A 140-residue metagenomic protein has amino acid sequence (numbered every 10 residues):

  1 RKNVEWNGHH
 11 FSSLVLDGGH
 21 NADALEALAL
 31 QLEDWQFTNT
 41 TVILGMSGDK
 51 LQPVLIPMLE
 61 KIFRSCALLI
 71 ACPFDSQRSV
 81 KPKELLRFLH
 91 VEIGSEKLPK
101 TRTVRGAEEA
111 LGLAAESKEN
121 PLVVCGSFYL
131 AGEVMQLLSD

Functional and structural regions predicted by a protein language model:
R1-L68: Nucleotide phosphate-binding/pyrophosphate-handling subdomain across enzymes that bind or process nucleotide phosphates
F11-L14, I56-P121: C-terminal helical cap/extension that packs against the catalytic core of soluble nucleotide-cofactor enzymes
G18, G45, V104, V124-C125: Active-site-adjacent beta-strand anchor residues
A24, L51-Q52, R78-V80, L111-L113 (+1 more regions): Short active-site-adjacent structural elements
A27-A29, L55-P57, P82-E84, M135-L138: Short amphipathic alpha-helical segments
L32, L89, I93, L138: Active-site catalytic pocket residues across diverse enzymes, especially alpha/beta-hydrolases
L44-G48, P73-F74, G126: Cofactor-binding loop segments of dinucleotide-utilizing enzymes, especially the Rossmann-like FAD- and NAD(P)+-binding
A110-S139: A glycine-rich beta-strand to alpha-helix segment that forms a phosphate/ribose-binding loop at ligand/cofactor sites
